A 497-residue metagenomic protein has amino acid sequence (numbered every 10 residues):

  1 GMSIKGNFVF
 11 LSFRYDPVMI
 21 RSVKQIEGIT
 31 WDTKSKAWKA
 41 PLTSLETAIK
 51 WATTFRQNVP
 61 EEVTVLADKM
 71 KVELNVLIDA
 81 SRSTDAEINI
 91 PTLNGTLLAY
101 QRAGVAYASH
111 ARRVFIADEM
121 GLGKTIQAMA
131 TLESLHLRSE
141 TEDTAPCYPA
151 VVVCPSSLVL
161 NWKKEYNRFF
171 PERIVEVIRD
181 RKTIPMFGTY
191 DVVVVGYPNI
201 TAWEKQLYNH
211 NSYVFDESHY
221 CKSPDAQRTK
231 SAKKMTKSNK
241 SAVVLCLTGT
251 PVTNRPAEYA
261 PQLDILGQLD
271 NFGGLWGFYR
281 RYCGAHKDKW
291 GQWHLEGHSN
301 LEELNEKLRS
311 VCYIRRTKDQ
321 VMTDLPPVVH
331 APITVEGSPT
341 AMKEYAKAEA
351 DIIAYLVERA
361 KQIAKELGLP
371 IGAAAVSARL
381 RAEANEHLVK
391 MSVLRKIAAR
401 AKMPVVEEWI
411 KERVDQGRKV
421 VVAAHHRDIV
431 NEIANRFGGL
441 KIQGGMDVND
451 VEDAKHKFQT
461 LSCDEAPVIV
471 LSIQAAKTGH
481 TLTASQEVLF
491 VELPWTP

Functional and structural regions predicted by a protein language model:
G1-G95: Accessory DNA-engaging acidic/polar modules
R112-T131: Walker A/P-loop
P146-P149, S212, T229-D319: Conserved P-loop NTPase motor "coupling/switch" region that bridges the ATPase
P146-R168, T253-E258, H425-R427: Conserved Walker A/P-loop ATP-binding site and its immediately adjacent core in helicase/helicase-like ATPase domains
L158-R181, L266-L269: Conserved helix-turn-beta segment of the N-terminal RecA-like "Helicase ATP-binding" lobe in SF1/SF2 helicases
E217, N239-F278, V321-E349, L471-P497: SF2 helicase/translocase ATPase core recognition
D319-G439: Conserved helicase/translocase motor-coupling segment
K419-A423, N431, G438-A476: Conserved helicase ATPase core of P-loop NTP-dependent helicases/translocases
